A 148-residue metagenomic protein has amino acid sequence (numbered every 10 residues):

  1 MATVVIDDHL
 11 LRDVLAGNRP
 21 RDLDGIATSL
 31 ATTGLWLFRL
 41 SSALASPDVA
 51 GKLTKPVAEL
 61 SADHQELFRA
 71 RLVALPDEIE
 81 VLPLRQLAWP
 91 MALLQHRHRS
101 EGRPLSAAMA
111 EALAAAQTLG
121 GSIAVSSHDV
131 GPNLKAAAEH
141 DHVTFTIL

Functional and structural regions predicted by a protein language model:
M1-L60: Short, well-structured N-terminal submotif of metal-dependent ribonuclease cores
L10-L11, W36, L87, E111-A112 (+1 more regions): Alpha-helix capping/helix-boundary segments
V14, R39, P90, N133-L134: Phosphate- and divalent-cation-binding pockets in alpha/beta enzyme and binding domains that engage nucleotide-derived
L30, E80-V81, F145: Conserved beta-strand scaffold positions in the cores of enzyme catalytic domains, especially in NTP/NDP-utilizing
T33, L37, Q117-L148: Acidic, PIN/NYN-like endoribonuclease modules and their adjacent C-terminal/linker elements
P56, S61-L82: Helix-adjacent hinge/juxtasegments
E78-S126: Active-site neighborhoods of divalent-metal-dependent phosphate/nucleic-acid chemistry enzymes
